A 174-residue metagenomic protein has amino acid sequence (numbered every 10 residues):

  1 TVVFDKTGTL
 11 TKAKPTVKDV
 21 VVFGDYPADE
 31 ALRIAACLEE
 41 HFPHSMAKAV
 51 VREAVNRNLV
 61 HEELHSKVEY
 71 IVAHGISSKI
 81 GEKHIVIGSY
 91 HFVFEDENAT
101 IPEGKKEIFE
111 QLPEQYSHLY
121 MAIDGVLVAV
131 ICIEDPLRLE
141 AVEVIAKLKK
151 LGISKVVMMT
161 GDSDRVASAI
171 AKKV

Functional and structural regions predicted by a protein language model:
T1-V174: Cytosolic catalytic headpiece
